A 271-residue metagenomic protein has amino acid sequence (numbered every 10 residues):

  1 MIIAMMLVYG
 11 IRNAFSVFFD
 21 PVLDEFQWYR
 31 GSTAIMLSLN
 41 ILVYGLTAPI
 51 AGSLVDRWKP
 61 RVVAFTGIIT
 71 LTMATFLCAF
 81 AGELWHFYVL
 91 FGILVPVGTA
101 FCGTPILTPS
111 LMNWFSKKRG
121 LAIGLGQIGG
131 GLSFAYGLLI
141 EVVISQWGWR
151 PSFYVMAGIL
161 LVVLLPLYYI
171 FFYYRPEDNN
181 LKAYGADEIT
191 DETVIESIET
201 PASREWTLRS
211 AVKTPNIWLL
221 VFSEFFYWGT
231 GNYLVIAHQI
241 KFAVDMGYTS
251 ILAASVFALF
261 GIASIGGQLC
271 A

Functional and structural regions predicted by a protein language model:
I2-T33, T47-A51, G137, N232-I240: Extracytoplasmic
M6, A74, W85-C102, F225-F226: Hydrophobic core of transmembrane alpha-helices in multi-pass small-molecule transporters, especially MFS/SLC-type
N13-D20, G137, T207-A271: Extracytoplasmic gate region of multi-pass secondary transporters
W28-L37, I123, Y248-F257: Juxtamembrane helix-start elements in MFS-like secondary transporters
I35-S53, A258-A271: Central cavity-lining transmembrane alpha-helices of secondary-active solute carriers, predominantly the Major
L46-W85: Conserved MFS/SLC helix-loop-helix module at the cytosolic interface between two early adjacent transmembrane helices
F91-I128: Cytoplasmic helix-loop-helix junction between adjacent transmembrane helices in 12-TM secondary transporters
L125, G129-L181: Helix-loop-helix hairpin linking two adjacent transmembrane segments in secondary transporters
